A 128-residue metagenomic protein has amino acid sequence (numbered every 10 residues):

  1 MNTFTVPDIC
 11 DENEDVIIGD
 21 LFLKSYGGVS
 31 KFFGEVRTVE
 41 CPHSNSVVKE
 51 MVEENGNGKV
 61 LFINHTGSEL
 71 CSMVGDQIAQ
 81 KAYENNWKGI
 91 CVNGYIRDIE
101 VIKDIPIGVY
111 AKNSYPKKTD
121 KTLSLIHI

Functional and structural regions predicted by a protein language model:
M1-T38: Intrinsically disordered, low-complexity regions enriched in acidic/Ser/Thr/Pro/Gln residues
E14-G19, Y83-K88, S114: Generic secondary-structure signature for well-ordered alpha-helical cores
S44-N45, G67-E69, R97-D98: Short, catalytically relevant binding-site loops at active-site mouths
N45-M51: Surface-exposed ligand/attachment interfaces on beta-rich extracellular proteins
M51-N93: Extracellular/luminal Protease-associated
C91-D120: Long, charge-patterned amphipathic alpha-helical coiled-coil/hairpin "stalk" segments used as oligomerization
T122-S124: Helix-rich interaction surfaces within compact, conserved domain-sized segments that mediate assembly or partner
I126-I128: Conserved small/polar residues in nucleotide/adenosyl-binding loops
